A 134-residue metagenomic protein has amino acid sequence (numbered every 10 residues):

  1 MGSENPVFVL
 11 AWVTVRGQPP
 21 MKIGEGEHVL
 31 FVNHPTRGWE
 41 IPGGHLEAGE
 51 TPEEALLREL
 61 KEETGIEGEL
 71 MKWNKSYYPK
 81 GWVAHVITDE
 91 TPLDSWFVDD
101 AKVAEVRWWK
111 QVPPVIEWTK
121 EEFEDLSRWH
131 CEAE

Functional and structural regions predicted by a protein language model:
M1-V29, Y78: Conserved N-terminal beta-strand and adjoining loop/helix that marks the start of the Nudix/MutT-like hydrolase domain
V29, W39, D89-P92: A near-ubiquitous, low-amplitude feature marking generic local secondary-structure context
F31-N33: Short, acidic/hydrophobic/Gly-rich beta-strand patch recurrent on exposed beta strands that often constitutes part
P35-T36, L57: A residue-level detector for conformationally permissive "hinge/kink" positions
T36-W39, P114: A short, flexible beta-alpha/helix-coil linker loop
E40-G44: A short gly/proline-enriched turn/hairpin at secondary-structure junctions
H45-E134: Unchanged
